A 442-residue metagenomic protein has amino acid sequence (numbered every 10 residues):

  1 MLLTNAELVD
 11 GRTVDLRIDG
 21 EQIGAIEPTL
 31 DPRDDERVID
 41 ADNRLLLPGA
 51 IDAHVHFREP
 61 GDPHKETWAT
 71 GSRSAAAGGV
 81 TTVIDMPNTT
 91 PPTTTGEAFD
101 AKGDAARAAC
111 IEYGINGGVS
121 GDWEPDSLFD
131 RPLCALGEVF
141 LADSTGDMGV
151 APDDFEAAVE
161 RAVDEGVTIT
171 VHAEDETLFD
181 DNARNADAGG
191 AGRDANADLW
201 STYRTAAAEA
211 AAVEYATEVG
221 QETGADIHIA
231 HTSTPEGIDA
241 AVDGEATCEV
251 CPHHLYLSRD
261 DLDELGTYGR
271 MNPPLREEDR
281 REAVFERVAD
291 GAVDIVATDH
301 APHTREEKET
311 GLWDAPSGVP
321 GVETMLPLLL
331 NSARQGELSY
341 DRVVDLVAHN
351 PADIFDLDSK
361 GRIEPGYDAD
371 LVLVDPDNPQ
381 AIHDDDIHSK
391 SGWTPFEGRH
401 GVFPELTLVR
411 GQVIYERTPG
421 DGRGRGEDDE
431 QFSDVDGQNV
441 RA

Functional and structural regions predicted by a protein language model:
M1-P48: Histidine-rich, glycine-flanked metal-binding segment
R44-A108: Metal-associated gating/positioning segment near the N- to mid-region
A50-P60, I169-D175, T298: Histidine-centered catalytic micro-motifs
H56-H64, I84-E97, G117-W123, V139-A151 (+2 more regions): Divalent metal-binding segments
G103-S120: A glycine-rich helix N-cap at a beta->alpha junction
W123, S127-V139, S144-V296: Histidine/acidic residue-rich metal-binding segments in metalloenzymes
D198-G224, I295-V296, A301-P376: His/Asp/Glu-enriched, well-ordered alpha-helical/loop segment that forms or immediately abuts the divalent-metal
D368-A442: C-terminal cap of metal-dependent C-N hydrolases
